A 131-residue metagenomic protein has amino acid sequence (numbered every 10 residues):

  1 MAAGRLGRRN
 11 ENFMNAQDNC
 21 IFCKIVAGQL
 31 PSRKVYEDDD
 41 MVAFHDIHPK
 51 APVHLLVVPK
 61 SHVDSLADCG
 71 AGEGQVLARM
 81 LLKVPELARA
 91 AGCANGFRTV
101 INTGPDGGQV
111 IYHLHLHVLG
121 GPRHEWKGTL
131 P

Functional and structural regions predicted by a protein language model:
A2-P131: HIT superfamily nucleotide-processing domains
